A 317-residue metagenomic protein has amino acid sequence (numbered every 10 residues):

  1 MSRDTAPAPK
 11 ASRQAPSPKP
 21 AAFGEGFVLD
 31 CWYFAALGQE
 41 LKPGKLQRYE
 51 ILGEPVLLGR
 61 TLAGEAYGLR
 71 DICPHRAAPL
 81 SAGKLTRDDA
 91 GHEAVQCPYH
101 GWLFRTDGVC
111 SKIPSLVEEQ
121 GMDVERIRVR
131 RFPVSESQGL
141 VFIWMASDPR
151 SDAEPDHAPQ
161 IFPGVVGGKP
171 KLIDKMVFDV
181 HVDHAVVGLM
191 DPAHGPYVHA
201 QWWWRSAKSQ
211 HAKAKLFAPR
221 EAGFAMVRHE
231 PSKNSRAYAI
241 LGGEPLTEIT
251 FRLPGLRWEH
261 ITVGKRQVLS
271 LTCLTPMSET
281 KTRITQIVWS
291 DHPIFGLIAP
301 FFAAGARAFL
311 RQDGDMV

Functional and structural regions predicted by a protein language model:
S2-F23, L37-V165: Rieske [2Fe-2S] iron-sulfur-binding domain
R3-T5, E65, A77, P149-V317: C-terminal catalytic domain of Rieske-type non-heme iron oxygenases
V28-A35: A short helix->beta-strand "capping" segment at the edge of beta-propeller domains
L29, R128, S135-S137, V268 (+1 more regions): A short, structural micro-pattern
D30, H100, F142, A200-W202 (+1 more regions): Short, low-complexity intrinsically disordered segments
